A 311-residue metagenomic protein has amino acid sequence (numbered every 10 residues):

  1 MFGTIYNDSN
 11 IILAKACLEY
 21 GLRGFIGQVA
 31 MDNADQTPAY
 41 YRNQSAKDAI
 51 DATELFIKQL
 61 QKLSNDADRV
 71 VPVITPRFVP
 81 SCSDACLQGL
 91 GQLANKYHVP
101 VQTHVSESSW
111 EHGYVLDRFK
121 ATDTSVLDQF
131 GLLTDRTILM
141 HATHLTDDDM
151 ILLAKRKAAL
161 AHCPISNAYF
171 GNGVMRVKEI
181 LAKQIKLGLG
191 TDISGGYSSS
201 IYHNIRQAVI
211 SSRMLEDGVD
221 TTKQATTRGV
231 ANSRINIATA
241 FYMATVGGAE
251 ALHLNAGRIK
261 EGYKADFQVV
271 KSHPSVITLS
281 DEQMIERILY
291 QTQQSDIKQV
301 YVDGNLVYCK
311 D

Functional and structural regions predicted by a protein language model:
M1-Y6: A short, small-residue-rich loop immediately preceding and capping a beta-strand
D8, I12-T143: Metal-coordinating catalytic core of metallo-dependent amide/deamination hydrolases
A14-K15, Q88, S125, M150-I151 (+3 more regions): Alpha-helical segments flanking ligand/cofactor-binding loops in enzyme cores
C17, I74, H104, L139 (+9 more regions): Divalent metal-coordination and catalytic microenvironments
V29-D32, E107, P164-A168, I193-G195: Short, acidic/turn-prone active-site loops that include or flank metal/cofactor- and phosphate-binding residues
E107-T137, A142-A158, A168-E179, Y197-H203: Catalytic core of soluble alpha/beta enzymes
Q129-L132, R136, K178-P274: His/Asp/Glu-enriched, well-ordered alpha-helical/loop segment that forms or immediately abuts the divalent-metal
K264-D311: C-terminal cap of metal-dependent C-N hydrolases
